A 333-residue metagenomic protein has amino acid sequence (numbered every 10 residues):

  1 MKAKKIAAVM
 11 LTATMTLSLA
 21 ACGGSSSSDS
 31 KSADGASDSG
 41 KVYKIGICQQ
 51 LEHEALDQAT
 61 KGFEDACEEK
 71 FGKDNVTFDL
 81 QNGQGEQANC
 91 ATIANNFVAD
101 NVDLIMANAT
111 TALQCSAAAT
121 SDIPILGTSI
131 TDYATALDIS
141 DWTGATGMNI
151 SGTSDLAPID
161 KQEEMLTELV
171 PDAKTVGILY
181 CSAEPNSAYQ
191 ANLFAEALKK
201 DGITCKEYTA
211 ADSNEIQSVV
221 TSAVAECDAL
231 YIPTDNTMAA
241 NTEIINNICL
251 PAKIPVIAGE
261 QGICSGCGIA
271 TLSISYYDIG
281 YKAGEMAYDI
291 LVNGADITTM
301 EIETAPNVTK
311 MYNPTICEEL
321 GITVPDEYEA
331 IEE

Functional and structural regions predicted by a protein language model:
K2-S25: Sec-dependent N-terminal signal peptides of Gram-positive bacterial secreted proteins and lipoproteins
A20-S39: Bacterial lipoprotein signal-peptidase II cleavage site
D38, Y133-T175, I274-A295: Hydrophobic alpha-helical segments within soluble ligand-binding/sensing domains
G40-K70, D79-N89, A183-S187, D235-A240: Extracytoplasmic "Venus flytrap"
I45, F63, S151-L198, D296 (+1 more regions): An alpha-beta-alpha
D79-D141, I232-G259: Beta-alpha junction/loop-to-helix N-cap segments that form part of ligand/metal-binding clefts
P185-I254, E260: Pocket-lining segment of extracytoplasmic ligand-binding domains
I263-T315: Flexible loop/turn connectors
